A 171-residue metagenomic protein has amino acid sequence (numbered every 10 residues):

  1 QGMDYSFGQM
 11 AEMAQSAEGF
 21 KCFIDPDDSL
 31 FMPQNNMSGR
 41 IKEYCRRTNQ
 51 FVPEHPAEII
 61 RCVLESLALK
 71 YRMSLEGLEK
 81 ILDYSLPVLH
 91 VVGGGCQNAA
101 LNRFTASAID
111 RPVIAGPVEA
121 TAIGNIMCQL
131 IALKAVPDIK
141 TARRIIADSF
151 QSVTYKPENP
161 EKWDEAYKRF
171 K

Functional and structural regions predicted by a protein language model:
Q1-V88, Q97-T121, M127-K162, A166-Y167 (+1 more regions): Active-site core segments that coordinate phosphate-bearing ligands/cofactors across diverse enzyme families
G94: Glycine-rich Rossmann-fold phosphate-binding loop(s) that bind the pyrophosphate of adenine dinucleotide cofactors
